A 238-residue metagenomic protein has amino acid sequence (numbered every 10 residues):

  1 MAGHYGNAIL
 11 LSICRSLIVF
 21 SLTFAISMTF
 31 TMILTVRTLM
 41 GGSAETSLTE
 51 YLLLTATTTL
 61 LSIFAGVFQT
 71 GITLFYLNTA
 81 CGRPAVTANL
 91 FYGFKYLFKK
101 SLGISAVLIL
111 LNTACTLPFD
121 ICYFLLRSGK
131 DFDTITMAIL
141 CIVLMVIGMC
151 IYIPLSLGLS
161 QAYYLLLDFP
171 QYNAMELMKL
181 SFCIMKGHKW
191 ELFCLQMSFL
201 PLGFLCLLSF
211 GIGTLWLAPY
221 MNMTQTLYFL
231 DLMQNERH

Functional and structural regions predicted by a protein language model:
M1-H238: Hydrophobic alpha-helical membrane segments
